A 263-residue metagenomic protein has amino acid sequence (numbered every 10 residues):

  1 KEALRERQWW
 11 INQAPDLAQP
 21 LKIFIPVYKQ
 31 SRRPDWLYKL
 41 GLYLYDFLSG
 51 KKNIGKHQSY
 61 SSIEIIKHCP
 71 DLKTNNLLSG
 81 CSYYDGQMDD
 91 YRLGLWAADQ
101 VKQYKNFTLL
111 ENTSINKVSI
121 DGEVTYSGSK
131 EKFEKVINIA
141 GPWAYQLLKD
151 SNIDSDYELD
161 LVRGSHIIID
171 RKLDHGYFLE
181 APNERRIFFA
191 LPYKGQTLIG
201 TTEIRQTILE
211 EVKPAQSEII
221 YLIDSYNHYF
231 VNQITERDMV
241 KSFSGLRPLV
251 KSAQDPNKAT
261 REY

Functional and structural regions predicted by a protein language model:
K1-H68, F188: Dinucleotide-binding Rossmann-like beta1-alpha1 core, especially the glycine-rich loop that anchors the ADP
P26-V27, D46, I66-Y104, E131 (+1 more regions): Helix-loop-beta segment of a Rossmann-like dinucleotide-binding subdomain
R32, N75-Y83, D238, S242: Conserved Rossmann-fold dehydrogenase catalytic segment
R92, Q100, K149, D154-I199 (+1 more regions): C-terminal catalytic lobe of FAD-dependent flavoproteins
T108-E123: A conserved short coil-to-beta-strand element within the FAD-binding core of flavoproteins
D121-V124, D174-G176: Short, hydrophobic/aromatic-rich segments at coil-to-beta transitions
S127-K135, I139: Core beta-strand elements of the Rossmann-like FAD/NAD(P) dinucleotide-binding domain in flavoenzyme oxidoreductases
N138-I153: Flavin (primarily FAD) binding-site architecture
